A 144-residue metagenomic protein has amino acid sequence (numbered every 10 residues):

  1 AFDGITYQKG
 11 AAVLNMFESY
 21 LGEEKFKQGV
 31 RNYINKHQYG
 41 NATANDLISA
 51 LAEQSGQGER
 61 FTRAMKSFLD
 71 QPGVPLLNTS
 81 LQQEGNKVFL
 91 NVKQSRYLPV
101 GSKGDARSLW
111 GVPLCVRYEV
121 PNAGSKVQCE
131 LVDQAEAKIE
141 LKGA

Functional and structural regions predicted by a protein language model:
A1-L90: Amphipathic alpha-helical substructures
Q57-T62, P72-A144: Beta-strand-rich binding/interaction modules
